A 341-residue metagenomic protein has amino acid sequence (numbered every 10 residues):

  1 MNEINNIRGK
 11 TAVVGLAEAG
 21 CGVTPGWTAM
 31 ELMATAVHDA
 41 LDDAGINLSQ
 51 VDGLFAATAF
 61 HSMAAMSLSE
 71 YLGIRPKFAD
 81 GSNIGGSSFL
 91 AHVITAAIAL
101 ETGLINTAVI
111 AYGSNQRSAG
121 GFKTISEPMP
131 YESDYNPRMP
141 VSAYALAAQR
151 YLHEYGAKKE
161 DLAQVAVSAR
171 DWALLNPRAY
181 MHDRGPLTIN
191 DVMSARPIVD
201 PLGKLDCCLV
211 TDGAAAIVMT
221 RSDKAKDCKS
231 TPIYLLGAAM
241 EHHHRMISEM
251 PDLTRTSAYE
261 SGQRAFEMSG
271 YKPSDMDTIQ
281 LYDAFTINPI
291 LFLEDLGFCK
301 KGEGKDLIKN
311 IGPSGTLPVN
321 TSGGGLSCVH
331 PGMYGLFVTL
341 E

Functional and structural regions predicted by a protein language model:
M1-S82, I98-T102, Y112-C208, A215-A216 (+2 more regions): Conserved "HGTGT" condensation-loop signature of ketosynthase/thiolase-family condensing enzymes that catalyze
G86-S88: Short helix-initiation/N-cap motifs at beta->coil->alpha
A91-H92: Active-site histidine-anchored catalytic micro-motif
T107-A111: Short, well-structured beta-strand segments enriched in hydrophobic/aromatic residues within extracellular or lumenal
A214-S222: Conserved beta strand-loop-helix elements of the APE1-like EEP
K224-C228: Short helix-loop capping/hinge motifs at secondary-structure junctions, enriched in acidic/polar residues
